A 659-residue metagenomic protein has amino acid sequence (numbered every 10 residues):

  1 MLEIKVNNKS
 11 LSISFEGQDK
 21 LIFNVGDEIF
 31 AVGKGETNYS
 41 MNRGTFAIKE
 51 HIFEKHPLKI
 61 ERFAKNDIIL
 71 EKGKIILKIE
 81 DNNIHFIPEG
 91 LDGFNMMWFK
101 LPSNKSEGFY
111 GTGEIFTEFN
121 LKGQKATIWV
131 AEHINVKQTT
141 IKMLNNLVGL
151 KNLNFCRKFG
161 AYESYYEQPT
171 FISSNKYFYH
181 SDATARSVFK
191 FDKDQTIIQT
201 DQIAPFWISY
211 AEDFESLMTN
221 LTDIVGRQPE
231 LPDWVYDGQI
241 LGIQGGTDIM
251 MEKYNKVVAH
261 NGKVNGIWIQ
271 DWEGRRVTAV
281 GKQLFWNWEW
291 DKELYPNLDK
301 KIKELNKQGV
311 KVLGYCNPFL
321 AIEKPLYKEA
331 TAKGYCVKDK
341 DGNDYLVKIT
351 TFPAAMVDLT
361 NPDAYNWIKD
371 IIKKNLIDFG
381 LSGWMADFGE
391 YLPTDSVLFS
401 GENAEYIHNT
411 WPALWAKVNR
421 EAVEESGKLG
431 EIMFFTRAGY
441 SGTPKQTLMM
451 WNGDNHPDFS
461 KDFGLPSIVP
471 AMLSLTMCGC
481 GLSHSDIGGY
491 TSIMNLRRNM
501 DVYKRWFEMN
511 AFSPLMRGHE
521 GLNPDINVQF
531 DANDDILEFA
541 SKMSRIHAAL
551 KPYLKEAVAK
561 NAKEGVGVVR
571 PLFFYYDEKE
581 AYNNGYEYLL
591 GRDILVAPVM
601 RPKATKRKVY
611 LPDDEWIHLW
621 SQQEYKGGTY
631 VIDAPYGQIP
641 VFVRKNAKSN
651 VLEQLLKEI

Functional and structural regions predicted by a protein language model:
M1-P232, G242-I243, Y254-A259, V631-E653: Catalytic and substrate-binding clefts that recognize carbohydrates or anionic sugar/phosphate headgroups
F15, K72, I79, F86-G90 (+14 more regions): Glycine-rich, histidine-containing beta strand-loop boundary motifs that form or position
E230-W384, F388-G401, P444: Aromatic-lined carbohydrate-binding/catalytic grooves of carbohydrate-active enzymes
K303, M450-S467, L554: Catalytic nucleotidyl-transfer cores of nucleotide-processing enzymes
T351-V357, F399-H408, M450-D458, D535-A540: Short beta-alpha connecting loops at secondary-structure transitions that line or flank enzyme active sites
H408-V423: Alpha-helix-loop-beta-strand connector modules within alpha/beta enzyme cores
R420-I432, A438-N452, A471, L475-S485 (+1 more regions): Catalytic core of carbohydrate-active enzymes
